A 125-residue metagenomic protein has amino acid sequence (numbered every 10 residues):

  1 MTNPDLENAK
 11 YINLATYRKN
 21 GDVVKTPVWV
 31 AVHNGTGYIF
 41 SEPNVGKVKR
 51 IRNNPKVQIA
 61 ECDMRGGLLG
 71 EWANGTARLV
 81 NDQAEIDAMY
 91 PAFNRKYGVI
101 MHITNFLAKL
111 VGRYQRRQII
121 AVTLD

Functional and structural regions predicted by a protein language model:
M1, V24-T26, N44-G46, F106-A108: A generic local structural motif
M1-K10: Protein maturation boundaries and topogenic segments
A9-P43, Q58-E61, E71-A73: Short beta-strand segments
T16, T123-L124: Short, structured patches in soluble enzyme cores that scaffold and shape functional sites
G46-I119, D125: Short, structured beta-strand-loop surface elements
